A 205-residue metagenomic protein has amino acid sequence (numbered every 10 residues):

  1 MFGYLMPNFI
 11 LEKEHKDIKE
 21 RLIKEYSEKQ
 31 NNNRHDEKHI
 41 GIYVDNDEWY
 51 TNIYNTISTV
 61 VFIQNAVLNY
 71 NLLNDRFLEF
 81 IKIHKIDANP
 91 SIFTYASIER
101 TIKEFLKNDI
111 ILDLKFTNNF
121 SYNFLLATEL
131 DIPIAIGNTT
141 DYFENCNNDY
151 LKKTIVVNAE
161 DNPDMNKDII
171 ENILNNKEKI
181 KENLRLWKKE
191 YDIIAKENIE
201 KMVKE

Functional and structural regions predicted by a protein language model:
L11-I98: Conserved catalytic-core segment of nucleotide-activated headgroup transferases in glycan assembly
W49, N119-F120: Short glycine-rich, flexible loops that bind phosphorylated cofactors or substrates
I98-I102, S121, N166: Acidic, amphipathic alpha-helical patches
I102-K103, F124-E129, F143: Short alpha-helical segment that forms part of, or immediately flanks, the ligand-binding pocket in carbohydrate-active
K103-N119, I132: Acidic donor-binding loop of glycosyltransferase active sites
P133-T139: Short hydrophobic beta-strand element within catalytic cores of glycosyltransferases and related nucleotide-activated
F143-I170: Change "using UDP/GDP/dTDP sugars" to "using nucleotide sugars
V157-D164, L174-E205: A charged, aromatic-enriched C-terminal amphipathic alpha-helix characteristic of glycosyltransferases across folds
